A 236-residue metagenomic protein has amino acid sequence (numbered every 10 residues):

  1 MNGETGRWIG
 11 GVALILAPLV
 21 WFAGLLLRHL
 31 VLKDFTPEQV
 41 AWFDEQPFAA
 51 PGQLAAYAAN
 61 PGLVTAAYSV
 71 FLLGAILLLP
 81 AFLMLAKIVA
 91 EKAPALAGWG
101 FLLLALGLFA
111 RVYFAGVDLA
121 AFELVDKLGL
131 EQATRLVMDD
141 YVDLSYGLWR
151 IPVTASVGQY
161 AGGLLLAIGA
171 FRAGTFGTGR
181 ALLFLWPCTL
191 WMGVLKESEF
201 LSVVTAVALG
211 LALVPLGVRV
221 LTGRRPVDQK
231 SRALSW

Functional and structural regions predicted by a protein language model:
M1-W236: Hydrophobic, aromatic-enriched alpha-helical segments typical of multi-pass transmembrane helices
